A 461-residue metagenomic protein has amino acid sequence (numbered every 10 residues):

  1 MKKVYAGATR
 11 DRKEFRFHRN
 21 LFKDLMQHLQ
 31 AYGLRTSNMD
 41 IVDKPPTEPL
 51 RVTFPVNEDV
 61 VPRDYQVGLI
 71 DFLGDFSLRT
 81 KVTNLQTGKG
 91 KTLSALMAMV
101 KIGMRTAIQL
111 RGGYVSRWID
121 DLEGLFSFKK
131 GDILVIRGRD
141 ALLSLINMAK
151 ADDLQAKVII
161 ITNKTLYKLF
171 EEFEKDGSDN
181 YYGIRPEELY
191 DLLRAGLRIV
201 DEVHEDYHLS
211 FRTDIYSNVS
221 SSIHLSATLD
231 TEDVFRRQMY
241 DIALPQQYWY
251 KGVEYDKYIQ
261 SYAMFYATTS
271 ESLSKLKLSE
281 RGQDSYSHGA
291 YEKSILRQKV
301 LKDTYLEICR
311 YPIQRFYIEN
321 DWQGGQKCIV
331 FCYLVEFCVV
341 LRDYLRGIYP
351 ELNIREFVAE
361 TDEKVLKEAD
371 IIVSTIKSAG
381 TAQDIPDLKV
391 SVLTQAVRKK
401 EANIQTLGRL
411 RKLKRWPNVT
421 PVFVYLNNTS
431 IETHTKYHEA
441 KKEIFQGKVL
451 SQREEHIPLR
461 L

Functional and structural regions predicted by a protein language model:
I41-V82: Conserved pre-motif I regulatory segment
T87-F126, Y333-C338: Conserved Walker A/P-loop ATP-binding site and its immediately adjacent core in helicase/helicase-like ATPase domains
G113-L143, Y344-L352: Conserved helix-turn-beta segment of the N-terminal RecA-like "Helicase ATP-binding" lobe in SF1/SF2 helicases
D152-E174, K367-T381: Conserved two-lobed SF2 helicase motor
R194-L197, E202-A263: Post-DEXD/H (motif II) to motif III coupling segment of the RecA-like Helicase ATP-binding lobe
R281-V330, V340-D343: Conserved interdomain hinge at the start of the Helicase C-terminal
G324, I329-V358: Conserved helicase motor "Helicase C" RecA-like lobe of SF1/SF2 P-loop NTPases
R355-I444: Conserved RecA-like P-loop NTPase helicase motor core
